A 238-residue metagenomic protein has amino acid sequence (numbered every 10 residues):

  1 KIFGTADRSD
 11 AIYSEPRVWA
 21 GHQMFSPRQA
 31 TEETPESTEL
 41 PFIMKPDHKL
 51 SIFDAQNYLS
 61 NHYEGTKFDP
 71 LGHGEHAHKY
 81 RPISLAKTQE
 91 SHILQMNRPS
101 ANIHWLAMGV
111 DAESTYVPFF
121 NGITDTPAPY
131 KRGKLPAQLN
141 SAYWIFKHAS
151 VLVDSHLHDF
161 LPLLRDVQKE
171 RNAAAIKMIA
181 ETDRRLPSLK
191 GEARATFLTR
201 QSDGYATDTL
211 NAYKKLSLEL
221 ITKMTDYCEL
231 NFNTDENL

Functional and structural regions predicted by a protein language model:
K1-L238: C-terminus-biased signal that marks the final domain/tail of proteins
